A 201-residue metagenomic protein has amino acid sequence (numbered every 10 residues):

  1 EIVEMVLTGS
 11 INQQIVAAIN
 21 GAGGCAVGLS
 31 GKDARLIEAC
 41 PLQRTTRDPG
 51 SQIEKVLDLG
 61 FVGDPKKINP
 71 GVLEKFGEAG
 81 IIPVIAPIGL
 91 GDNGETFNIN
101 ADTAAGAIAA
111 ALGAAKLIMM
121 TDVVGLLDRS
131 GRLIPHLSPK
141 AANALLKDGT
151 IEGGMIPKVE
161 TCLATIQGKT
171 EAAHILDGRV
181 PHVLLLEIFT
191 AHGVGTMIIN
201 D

Functional and structural regions predicted by a protein language model:
E1-R179, L186-I188, H192, I199-D201: Nucleotide/pyrophosphate-binding catalytic subdomain
